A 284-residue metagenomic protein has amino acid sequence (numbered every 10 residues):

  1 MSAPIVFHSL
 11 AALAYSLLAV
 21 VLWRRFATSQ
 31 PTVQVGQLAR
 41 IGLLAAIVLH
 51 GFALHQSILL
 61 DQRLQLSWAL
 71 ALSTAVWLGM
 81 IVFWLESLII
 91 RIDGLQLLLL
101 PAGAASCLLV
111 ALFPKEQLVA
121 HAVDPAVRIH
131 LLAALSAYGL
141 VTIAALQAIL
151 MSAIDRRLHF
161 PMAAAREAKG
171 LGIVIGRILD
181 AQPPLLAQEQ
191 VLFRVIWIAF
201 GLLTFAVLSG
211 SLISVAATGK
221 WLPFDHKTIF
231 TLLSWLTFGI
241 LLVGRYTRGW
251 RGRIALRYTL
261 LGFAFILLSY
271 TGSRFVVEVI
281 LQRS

Functional and structural regions predicted by a protein language model:
M1-Y15, A137-V141: Hydrophobic transmembrane alpha-helical segments in integral membrane proteins
H8-Q30: N-terminal signal-anchor/start-transfer transmembrane helix
V33-L43, A69-A71, D93-A104, A255-L260: Cytoplasmic-side transmembrane-helix entry/capping segments in multi-pass membrane proteins
G42-S57, L108-A111: A generic, lipid-embedded transmembrane alpha helix
L60-L140: Membrane-interface helix-loop-helix junctions at boundaries between adjacent transmembrane segments
S67, L212-I240: Short alpha-helical packing/oligomerization segments
V243-A264: Interfacial loop-to-transmembrane junctions
L268-S284: Juxtamembrane boundary at the C-terminal end of a transmembrane helix
